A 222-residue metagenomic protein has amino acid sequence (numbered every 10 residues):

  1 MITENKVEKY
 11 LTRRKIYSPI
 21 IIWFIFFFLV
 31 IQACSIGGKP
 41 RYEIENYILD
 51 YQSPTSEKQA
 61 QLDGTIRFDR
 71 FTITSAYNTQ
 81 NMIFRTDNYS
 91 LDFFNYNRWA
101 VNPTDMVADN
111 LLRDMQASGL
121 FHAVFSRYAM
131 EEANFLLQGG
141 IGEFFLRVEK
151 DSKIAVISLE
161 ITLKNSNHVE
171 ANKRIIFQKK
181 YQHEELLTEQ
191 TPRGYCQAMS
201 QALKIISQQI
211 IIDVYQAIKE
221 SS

Functional and structural regions predicted by a protein language model:
I2-C34: Sec-dependent bacterial lipoprotein signal peptides
A33-D105, A217-S222: A structural "domain/chain start" motif
I36-E57, S118-A171: Surface-exposed short loop/turn segments
L62-G64, N78-Q80, D87, A133-L137 (+2 more regions): Envelope-exposed proteins and targeting segments
L91-R98, H168-Q208: Short secondary-structure boundary motifs at beta->alpha junctions and helix caps
T104, A108-L112, S200-L203, S207 (+1 more regions): Extracytoplasmic/secreted envelope proteins and their assembly/folding machinery, especially bacterial periplasmic
L112, Q116-L120, I211-K219: Sec-exported extracytoplasmic/periplasmic mature domains
